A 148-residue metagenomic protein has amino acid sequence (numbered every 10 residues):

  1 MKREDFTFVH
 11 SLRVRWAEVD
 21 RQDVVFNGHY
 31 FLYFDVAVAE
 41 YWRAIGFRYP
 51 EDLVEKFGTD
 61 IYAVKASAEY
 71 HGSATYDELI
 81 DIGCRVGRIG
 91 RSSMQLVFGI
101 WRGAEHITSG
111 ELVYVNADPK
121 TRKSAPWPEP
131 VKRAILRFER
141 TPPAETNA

Functional and structural regions predicted by a protein language model:
M1-D81, G87-A148: Terminal targeting signals and extreme-terminal segments of soluble enzymes
